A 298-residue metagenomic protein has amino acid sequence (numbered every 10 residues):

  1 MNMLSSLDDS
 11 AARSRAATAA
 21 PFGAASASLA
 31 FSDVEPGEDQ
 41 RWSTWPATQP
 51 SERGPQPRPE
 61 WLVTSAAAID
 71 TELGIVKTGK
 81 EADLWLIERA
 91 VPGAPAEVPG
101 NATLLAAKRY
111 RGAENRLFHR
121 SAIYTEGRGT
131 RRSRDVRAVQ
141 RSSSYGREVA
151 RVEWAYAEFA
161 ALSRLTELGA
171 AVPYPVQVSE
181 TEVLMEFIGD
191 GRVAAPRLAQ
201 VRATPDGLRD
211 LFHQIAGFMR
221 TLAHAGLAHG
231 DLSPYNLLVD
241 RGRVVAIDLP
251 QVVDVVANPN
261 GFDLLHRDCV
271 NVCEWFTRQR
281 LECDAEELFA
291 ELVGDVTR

Functional and structural regions predicted by a protein language model:
N2-G74: Juxta-kinase regulatory segment immediately upstream of eukaryotic protein kinase catalytic domains
T48-A194, R220, H224: Conserved ATP-binding subdomain of kinase catalytic cores across diverse folds
G79, G230-D231: A short acidic Gly-Thr/Ser loop motif
V149-V152, P205, R209-A216, R220: Conserved short alpha-helix within the protein kinase catalytic core
V178-S179, Y235, F289: Residue-level "edge-of-site" marker
V193-T204: AlphaC helix of the protein kinase catalytic domain
T204-L211, A223-H229, D240-R298: C-lobe/activation-segment region of protein kinase-like
D231, Y235-L237: Catalytic-loop signature of eukaryotic-like protein kinases
